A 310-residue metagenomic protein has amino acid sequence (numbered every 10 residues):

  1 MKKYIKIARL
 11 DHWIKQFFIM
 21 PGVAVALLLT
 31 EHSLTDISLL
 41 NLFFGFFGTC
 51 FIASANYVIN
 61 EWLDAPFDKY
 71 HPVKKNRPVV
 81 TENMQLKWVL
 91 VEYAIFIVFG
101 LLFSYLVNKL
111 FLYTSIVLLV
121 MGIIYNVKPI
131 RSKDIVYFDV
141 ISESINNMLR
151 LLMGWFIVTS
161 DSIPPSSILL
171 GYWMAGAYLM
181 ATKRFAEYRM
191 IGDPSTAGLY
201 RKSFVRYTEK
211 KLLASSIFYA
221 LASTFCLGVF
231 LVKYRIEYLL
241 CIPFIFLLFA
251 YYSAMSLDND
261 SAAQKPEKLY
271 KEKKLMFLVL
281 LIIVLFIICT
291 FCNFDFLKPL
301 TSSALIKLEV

Functional and structural regions predicted by a protein language model:
M1-K15, P78-V89, N126-N146, A186-I217 (+1 more regions): Interhelical loop and helix-boundary elements at the membrane-water interface of polytopic inner-membrane proteins
M1-K69, E82-I95: Topogenic membrane-insertion module of multi-pass membrane proteins
V25-F47, L101-Y113, L151-G171, F225-L239 (+1 more regions): Helix-coil boundary and interhelical linker segments in multi-pass alpha-helical membrane proteins
G48-V80, S132-S142, Y178-M190, A250-Y251: Acidic (Asp/Glu-rich) catalytic motifs at the cytosolic membrane interface
A65, Y70-I116, L151, P165-A177 (+2 more regions): Multi-pass membrane catalytic core of lipid/isoprenoid biosynthesis enzymes
V89-I130, L221-L257: Transmembrane helix-loop-helix
I157-L240: Helix-loop elements that line ligand-binding/catalytic pockets
S253, D258-V310: Generic C-terminus detector
